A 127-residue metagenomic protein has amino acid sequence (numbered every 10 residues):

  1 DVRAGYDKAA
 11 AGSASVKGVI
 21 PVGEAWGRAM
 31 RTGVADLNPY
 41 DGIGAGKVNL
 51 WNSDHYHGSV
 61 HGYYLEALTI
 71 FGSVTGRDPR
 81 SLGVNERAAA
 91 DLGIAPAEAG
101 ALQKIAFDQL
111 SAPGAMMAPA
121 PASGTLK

Functional and structural regions predicted by a protein language model:
D1-Y6: Well-ordered, non-membrane alpha-helical segments in soluble/globular domains
K8-V16, G76-R77: Secondary-structure boundary elements
G12-V48: A structural motif
D36-L126: Conserved catalytic region of serine esterases and O-acyltransferases that act on ester linkages in lipids
